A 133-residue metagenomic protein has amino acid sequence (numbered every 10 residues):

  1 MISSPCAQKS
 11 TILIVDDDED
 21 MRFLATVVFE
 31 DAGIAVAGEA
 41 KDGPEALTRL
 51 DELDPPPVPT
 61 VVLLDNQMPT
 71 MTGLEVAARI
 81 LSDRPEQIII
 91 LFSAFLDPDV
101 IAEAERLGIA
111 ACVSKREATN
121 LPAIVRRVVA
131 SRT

Functional and structural regions predicted by a protein language model:
M1-T11, T119-T133: Non-catalytic signal-transmission and effector/linker regions of two-component phosphorelay proteins
E19-G38: Two-component/phosphorelay signaling modules centered on CheY-like receiver
E39-V61: Acidic, metal-coordinating helix/loop segments flanking the phosphotransfer/catalytic sites of two-component signaling
D42-E45, T72-V76: Acidic catalytic/metal-coordinating carboxylates
L64-D65: Active-site residues of response regulator receiver
M68: Receiver (REC) domain active-site loop signature in two-component systems and cognate sites in sensor histidine kinases
L74-P85: Short amphipathic alpha-helix used as the core "switch/output" element in two-component signaling
